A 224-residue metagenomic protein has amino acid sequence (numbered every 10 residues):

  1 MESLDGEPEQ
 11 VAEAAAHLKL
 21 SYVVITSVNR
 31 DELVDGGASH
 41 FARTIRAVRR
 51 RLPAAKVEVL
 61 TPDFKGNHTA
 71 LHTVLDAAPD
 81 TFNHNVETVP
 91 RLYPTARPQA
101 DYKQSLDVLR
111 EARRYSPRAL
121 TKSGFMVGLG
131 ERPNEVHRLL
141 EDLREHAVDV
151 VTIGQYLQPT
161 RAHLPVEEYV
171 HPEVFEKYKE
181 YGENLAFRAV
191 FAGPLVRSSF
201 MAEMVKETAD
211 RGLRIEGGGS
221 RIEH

Functional and structural regions predicted by a protein language model:
M1-E7: Canonical Radical SAM [4Fe-4S] cluster-binding loop centered on the CxxxCxxC motif and its immediate flanking residues
E2, A15-V24: Short, flexible active-site-proximal loops enriched in glycine and acidic residues
E9-K19, R43-A54, T73-A77, R97-G217 (+1 more regions): Auxiliary Fe-S-binding modules of radical SAM enzymes
V23-H40, G130-E135: Conserved glycine-rich "GG(E/T)P / GGGxP" loop and the immediately following alpha-helix in the radical SAM core
V23-I25, V57, F82-H84, V151 (+1 more regions): Hydrophobic residues within beta-strands of alpha/beta enzymes
I25, V59, S123-F125: Structural beta-sheet core signal
V28-R30, P62, V86-V89, Q155-Y156 (+1 more regions): Short, ordered loop/turn segments at secondary-structure junctions
E32-T44, N67, L92-L106: Active-site-adjacent beta->alpha loops and helix N-cap segments on the catalytic face of soluble alpha/beta enzymes
